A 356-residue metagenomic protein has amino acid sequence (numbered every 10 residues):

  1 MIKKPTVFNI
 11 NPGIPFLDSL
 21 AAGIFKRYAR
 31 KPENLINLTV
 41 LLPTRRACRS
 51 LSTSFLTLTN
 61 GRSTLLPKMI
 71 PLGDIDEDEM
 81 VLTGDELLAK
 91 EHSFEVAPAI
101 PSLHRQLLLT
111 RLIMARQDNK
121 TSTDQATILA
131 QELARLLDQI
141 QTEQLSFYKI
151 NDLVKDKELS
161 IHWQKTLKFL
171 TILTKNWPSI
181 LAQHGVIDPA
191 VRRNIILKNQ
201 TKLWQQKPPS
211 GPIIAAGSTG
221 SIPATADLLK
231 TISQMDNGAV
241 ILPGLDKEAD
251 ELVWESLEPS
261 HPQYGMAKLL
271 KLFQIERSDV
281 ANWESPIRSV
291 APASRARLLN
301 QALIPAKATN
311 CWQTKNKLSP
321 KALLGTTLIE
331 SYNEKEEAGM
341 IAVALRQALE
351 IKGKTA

Functional and structural regions predicted by a protein language model:
M1-A356: Nucleic acid-machinery interaction/catalytic patches
